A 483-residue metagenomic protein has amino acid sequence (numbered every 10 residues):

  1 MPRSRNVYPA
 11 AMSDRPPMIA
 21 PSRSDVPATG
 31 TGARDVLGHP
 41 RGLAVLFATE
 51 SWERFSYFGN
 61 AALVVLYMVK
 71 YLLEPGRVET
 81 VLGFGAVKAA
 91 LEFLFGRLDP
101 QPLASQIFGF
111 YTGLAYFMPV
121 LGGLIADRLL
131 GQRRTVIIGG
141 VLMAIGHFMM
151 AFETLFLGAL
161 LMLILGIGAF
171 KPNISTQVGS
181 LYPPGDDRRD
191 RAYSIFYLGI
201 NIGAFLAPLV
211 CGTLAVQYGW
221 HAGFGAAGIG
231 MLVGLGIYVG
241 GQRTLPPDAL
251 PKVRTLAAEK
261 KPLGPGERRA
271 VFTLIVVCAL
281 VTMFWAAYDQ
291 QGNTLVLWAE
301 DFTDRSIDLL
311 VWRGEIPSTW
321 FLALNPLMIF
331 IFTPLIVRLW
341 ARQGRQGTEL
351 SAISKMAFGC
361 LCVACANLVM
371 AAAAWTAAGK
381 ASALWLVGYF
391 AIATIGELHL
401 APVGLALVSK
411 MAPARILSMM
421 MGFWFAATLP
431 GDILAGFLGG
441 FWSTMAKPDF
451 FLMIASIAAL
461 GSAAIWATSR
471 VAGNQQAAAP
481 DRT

Functional and structural regions predicted by a protein language model:
P2-G42, P184-G185, S194, C211-R313 (+3 more regions): Intracellular loop-helix junctions on the cytosolic face of multi-pass helical membrane proteins
S105-L124, A323-I336: Central cavity-lining transmembrane alpha-helices of secondary-active solute carriers, predominantly the Major
A115, R188-V216, G223, G228-G234 (+1 more regions): Glycine-rich segments within core transmembrane alpha-helices of 12-TM secondary carriers
P119-M143, F148: Conserved MFS/SLC helix-loop-helix module at the cytosolic interface between two early adjacent transmembrane helices
V141-G158, F358-G379: C-terminal ends and interior cores of transmembrane alpha-helices in multi-pass membrane transporters/permeases
G146, L155-F170, G379-H399: Hydrophobic core of transmembrane alpha-helices in multi-pass small-molecule transporters, especially MFS/SLC-type
T213-I229, E349-S354, G440-A459: A membrane-interface helix-boundary motif in multi-pass transporters
L310-G344, G359-N367: Transmembrane alpha-helices of Major Facilitator/SLC transporters
